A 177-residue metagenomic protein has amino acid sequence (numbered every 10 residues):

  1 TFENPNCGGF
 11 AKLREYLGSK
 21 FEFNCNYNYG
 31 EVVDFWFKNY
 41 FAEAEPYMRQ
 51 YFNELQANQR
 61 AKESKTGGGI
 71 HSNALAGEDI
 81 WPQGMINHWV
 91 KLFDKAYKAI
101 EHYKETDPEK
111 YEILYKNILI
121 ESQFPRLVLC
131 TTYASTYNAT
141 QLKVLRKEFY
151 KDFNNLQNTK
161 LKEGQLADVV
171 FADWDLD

Functional and structural regions predicted by a protein language model:
T1-C7: Short acidic/histidine-rich active-site segments
L13-D177: Catalytic domains of carbohydrate-active enzymes that cleave complex glycans
